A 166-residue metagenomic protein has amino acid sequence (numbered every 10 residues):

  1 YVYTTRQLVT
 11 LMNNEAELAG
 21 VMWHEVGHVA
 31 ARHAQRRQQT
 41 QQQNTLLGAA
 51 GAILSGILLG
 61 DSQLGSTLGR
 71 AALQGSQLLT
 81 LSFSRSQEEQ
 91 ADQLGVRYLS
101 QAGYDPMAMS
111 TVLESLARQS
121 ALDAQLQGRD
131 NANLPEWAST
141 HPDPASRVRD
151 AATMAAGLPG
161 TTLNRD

Functional and structural regions predicted by a protein language model:
Y1-Q7, A19-M22, A30, E114 (+1 more regions): Soluble periplasmic/extracytoplasmic beta-strand elements of cell-envelope proteins
Y3-G20, L81-S86: Short pre-active-site segment immediately N-terminal to the catalytic Zn-binding motif
A16, V26-Q43: Catalytic Zn2+-binding segment of zinc metalloproteases
M22, A71, G75-S76, V112-L116: Short alpha-helical scaffolding segments that buttress acidic/His motifs in well-ordered protein cores
V29-A30, G56-S62, R118-L126: Secretory-pathway/luminal and periplasmic proteins that interact with or process carbohydrate-rich
Q38-L47, L64-L68, G103-L113: Acidic/histidine metal-binding catalytic segments
Q43-D61, T67-L79: Membrane-active amphipathic alpha-helices enriched in small hydrophobic residues
L79, S84-D166: Extracytoplasmic and endomembrane cell-envelope/extracellular-matrix remodeling and assembly machinery
